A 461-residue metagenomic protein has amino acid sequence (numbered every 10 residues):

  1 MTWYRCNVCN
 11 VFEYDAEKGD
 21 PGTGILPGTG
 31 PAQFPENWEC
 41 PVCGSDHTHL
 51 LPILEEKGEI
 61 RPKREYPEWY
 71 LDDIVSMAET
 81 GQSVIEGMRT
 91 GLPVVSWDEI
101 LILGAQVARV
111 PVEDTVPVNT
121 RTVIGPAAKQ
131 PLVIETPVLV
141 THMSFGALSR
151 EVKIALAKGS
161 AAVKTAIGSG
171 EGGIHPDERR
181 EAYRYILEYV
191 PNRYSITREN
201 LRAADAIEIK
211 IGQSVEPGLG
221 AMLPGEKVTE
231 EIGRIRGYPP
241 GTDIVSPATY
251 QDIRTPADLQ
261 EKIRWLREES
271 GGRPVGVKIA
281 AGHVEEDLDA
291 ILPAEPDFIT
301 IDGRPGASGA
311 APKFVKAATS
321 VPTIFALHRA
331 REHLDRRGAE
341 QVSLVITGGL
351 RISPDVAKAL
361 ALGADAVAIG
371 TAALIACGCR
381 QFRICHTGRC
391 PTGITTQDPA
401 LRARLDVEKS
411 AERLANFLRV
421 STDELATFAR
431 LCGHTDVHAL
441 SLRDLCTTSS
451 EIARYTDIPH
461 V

Functional and structural regions predicted by a protein language model:
W3, V11, N37, T387: Residues immediately within or flanking Cys/His clusters that coordinate Zn2+ in small zinc-binding modules
C6-C9, C40-C43: Short cysteine-rich clusters marking metal-coordination/redox-active sites
Y14-D15, T48-L51, T395: Short functional micro-motifs and their immediate structural scaffolds
E17-G24, L51-K57, L401-R402: Short cysteine/histidine-rich zinc-coordinating motifs and their immediately flanking basic loops
P21-N37: Short linker/helix segments within small regulatory modules
E55-V138, H142, A147-K158, T165-A166 (+5 more regions): Conserved, well-structured core domains of diverse proteins
E135, H142, A147-W265, E269-G276 (+1 more regions): Active-site-facing alpha/beta catalytic cores
Y250-R402: Glycine-rich phosphate/ribose-binding loops and adjacent secondary-structure elements that form binding surfaces
